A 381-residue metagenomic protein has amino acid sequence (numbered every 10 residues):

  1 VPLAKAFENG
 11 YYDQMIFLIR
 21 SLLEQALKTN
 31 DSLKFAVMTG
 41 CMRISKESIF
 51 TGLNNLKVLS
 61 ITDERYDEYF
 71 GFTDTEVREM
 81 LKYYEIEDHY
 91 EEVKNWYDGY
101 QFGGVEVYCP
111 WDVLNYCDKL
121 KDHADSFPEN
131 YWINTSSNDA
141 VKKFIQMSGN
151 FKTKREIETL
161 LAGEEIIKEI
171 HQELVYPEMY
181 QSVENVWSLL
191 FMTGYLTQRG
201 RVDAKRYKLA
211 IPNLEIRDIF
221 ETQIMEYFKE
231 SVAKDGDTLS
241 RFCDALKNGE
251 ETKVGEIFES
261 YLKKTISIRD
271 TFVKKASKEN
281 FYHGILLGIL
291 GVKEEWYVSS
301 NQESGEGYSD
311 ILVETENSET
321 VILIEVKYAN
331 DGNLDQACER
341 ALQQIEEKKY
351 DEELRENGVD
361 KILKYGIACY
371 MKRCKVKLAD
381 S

Functional and structural regions predicted by a protein language model:
V1-K278, G291-W296: Phosphate-binding site recognition
E251-S381: Structural signature of nuclease core domains in nucleic-acid processing machines
